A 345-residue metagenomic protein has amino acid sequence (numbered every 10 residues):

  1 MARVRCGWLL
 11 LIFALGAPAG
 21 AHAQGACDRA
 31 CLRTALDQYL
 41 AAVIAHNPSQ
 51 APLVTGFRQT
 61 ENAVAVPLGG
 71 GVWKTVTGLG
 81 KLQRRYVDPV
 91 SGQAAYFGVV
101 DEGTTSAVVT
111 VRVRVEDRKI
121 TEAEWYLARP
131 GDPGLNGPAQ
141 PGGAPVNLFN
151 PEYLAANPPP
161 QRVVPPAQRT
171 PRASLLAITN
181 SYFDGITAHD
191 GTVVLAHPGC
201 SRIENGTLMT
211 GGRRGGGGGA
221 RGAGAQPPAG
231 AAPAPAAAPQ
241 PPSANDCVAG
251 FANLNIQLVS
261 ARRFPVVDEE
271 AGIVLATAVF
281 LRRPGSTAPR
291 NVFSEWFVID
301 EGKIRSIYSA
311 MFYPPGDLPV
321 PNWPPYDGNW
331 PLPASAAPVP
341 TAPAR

Functional and structural regions predicted by a protein language model:
M1-V4: N-terminal secretory signal peptides that target proteins for export/translocation
G7-A17: Bacterial N-terminal signal peptides
H22-R345: C-terminal and inter-domain tail/linker signature
